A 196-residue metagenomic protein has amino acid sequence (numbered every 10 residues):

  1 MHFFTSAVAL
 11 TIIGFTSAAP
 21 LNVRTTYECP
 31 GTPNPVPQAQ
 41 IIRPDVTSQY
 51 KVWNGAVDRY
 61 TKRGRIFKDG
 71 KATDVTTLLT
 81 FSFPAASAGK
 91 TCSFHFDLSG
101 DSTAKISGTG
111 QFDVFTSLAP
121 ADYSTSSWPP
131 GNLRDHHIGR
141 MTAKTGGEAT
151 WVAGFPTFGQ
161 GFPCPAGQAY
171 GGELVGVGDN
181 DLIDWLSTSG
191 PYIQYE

Functional and structural regions predicted by a protein language model:
M1-T25: Fungal secretory targeting signals
L21-K51: Juxtadomain low-complexity/linker regions and immediately adjacent membrane-anchoring helices
N22, T26, A86, D97-T109 (+1 more regions): His-enriched metal-coordination microenvironments in redox/metal-binding proteins
S48-S102: A short beta-strand-loop element at or near the start of a globular domain
F81, F112-V114, G172, I193: Hydrophobic beta-strand residues in large extracellular and virion-surface proteins
G89-F94, G159-D179: Noncatalytic modules at the cell exterior or secretory-pathway interfaces, chiefly beta-strand-rich lectin/adhesion
T103-Q168: Beta-strand-rich interaction/scaffold domains
Q168-E196: Proprotein-processing/basic-patch segments
